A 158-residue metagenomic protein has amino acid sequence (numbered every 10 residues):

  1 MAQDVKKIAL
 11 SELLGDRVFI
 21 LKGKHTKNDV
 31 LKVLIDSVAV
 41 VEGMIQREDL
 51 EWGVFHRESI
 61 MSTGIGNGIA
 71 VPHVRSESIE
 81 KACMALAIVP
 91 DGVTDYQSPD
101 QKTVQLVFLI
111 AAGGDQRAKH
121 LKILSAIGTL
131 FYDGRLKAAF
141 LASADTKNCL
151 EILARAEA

Functional and structural regions predicted by a protein language model:
M1-A158: Cytosolic covalent-transfer regions centered on His/Cys nucleophiles that carry phosphoryl or persulfide groups
